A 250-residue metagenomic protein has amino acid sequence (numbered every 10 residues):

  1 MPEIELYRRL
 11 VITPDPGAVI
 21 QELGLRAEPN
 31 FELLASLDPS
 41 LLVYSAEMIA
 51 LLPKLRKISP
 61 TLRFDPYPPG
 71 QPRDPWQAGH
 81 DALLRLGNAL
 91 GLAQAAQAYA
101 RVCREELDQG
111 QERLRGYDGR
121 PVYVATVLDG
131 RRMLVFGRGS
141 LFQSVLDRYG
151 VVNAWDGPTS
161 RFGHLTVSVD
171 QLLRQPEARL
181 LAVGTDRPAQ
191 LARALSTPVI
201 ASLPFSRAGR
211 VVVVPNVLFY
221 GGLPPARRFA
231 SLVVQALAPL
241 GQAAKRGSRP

Functional and structural regions predicted by a protein language model:
M1-L37, L41, E47: A short, structured surface patch at a secondary-structure boundary
P2-E5, A50, F64-R85, G119-Q143 (+1 more regions): Extracytoplasmic ligand-binding site segments that recognize negatively charged/polar headgroups
R8-P16, N88-A89, V135-G157: Ligand-binding cleft/hinge of the Venus flytrap
E22-N30, T159-V169: Short helix-initiation/N-cap motifs at beta->coil->alpha
F31, A35, I49-L52, R56 (+11 more regions): Extracytoplasmic/secreted envelope proteins and their assembly/folding machinery, especially bacterial periplasmic
A35-Y44, P60, L172, P176-L181: Proline-aspartate-enriched helix->loop->beta-strand connector
D74-A82, Q97, R179-P250: Structured C-terminal subdomain patch of bacterial secreted/periplasmic proteins
Q94-Y149: Basic- and aromatic-lined ligand-binding clefts that recognize polyanionic substrates
